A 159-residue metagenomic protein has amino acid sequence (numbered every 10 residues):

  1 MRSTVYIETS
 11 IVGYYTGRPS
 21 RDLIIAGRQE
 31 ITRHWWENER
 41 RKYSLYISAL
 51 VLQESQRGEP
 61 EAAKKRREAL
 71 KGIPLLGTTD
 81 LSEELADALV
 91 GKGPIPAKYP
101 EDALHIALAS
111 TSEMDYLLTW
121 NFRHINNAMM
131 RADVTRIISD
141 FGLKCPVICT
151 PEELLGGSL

Functional and structural regions predicted by a protein language model:
M1-I47, E54-K65, I73, G91-A97 (+2 more regions): Short, well-structured N-terminal submotif of metal-dependent ribonuclease cores
T4, S44, L117, P146-V147: A residue-level structural signature of the nucleotidyltransferase/glycosyltransferase Rossmann-like core
T9, A49, W120-F122: Short secondary-structure boundary segments
R41, K71-I73, G142-P146: A short helix-to-beta-strand connector/capping loop
A49, T79, P151-E152: Residues at the C-termini of beta-strands that transition into short coil/loop
G72-A132, L155: Active-site neighborhoods of divalent-metal-dependent phosphate/nucleic-acid chemistry enzymes
N126-V147: C-terminal end-helix/capping segment
G142-L159: Short, C-terminally biased terminal segments at protein or domain edges
